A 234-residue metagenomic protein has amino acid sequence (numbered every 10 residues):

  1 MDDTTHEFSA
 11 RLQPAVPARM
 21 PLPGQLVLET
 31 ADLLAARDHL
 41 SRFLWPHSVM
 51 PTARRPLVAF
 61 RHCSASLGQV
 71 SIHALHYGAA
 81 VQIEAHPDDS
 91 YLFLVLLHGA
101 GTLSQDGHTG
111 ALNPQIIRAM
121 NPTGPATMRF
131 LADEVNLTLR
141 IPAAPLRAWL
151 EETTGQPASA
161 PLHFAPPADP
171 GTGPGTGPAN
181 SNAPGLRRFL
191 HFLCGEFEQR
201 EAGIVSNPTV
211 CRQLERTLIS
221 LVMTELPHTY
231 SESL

Functional and structural regions predicted by a protein language model:
D2-P51, R55-L57, T102-L234: Alpha-helical bundle regulatory/interaction domains
L33, R54-V58, A65, H86-D89: Generic structural signal for well-ordered secondary structure
D38-H39, L57-A79: A short glycine-rich, His/Asp/Glu-containing loop-to-beta-strand
S64, I83-A85, S90-V95, G110 (+2 more regions): His/acidic/aromatic-lined binding-pocket segments of jelly-roll/cupin-type domains and related regulatory beta-sandwich
G68-V70, Y77-V81, P87-D106: Glycine- and acidic-residue-biased ligand/ion/polar-headgroup-sensing regions
